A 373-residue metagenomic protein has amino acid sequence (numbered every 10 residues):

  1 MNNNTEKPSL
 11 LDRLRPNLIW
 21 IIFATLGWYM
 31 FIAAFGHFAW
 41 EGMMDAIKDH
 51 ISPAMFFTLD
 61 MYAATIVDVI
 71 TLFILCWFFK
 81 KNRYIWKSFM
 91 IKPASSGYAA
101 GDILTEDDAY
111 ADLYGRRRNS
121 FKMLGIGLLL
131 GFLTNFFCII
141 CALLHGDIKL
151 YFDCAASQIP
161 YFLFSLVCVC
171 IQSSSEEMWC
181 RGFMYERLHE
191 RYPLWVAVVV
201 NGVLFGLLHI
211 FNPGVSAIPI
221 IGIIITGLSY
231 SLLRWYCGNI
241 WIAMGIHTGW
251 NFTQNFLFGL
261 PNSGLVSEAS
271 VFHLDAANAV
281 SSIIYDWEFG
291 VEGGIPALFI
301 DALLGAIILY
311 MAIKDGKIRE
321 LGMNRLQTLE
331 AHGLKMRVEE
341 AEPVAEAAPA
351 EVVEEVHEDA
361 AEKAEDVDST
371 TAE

Functional and structural regions predicted by a protein language model:
N2-L11, I32-I126, F132, C141-D153 (+1 more regions): Membrane-helix interface linkers and caps
T25-A33, D68-W77, G131-I139, L298-I313: Hydrophobic core of alpha-helical transmembrane segments in multi-pass integral membrane proteins
M30-E41, P219-I283: Functionally important transmembrane alpha-helices
Y62-T71, I159-L166, W179, I220-L228 (+1 more regions): Membrane-embedded alpha-helical segments of multi-pass membrane proteins, especially the transmembrane helices
N135-F136, V169, P193-I210, I223-I224: Small-polar-interrupted transmembrane alpha-helices in polytopic inner-membrane proteins
D147-F152, H209-A217: Membrane-interface helix caps and helix-loop-helix hairpins in membrane proteins
S175-V200, L232-N239: Membrane-interface helix/loop boundary segments of multi-pass membrane proteins
T253-E373: C-terminal membrane module of polytopic membrane proteins
